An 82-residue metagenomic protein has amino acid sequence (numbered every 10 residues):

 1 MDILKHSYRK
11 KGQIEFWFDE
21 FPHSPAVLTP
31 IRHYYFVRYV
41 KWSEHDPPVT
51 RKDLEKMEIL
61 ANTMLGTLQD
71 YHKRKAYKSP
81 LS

Functional and structural regions predicted by a protein language model:
D2-H33: Amphipathic, interaction-prone secondary-structure segments
F36-S82: Mixed-charge, Lys/Arg-enriched low-complexity segments
